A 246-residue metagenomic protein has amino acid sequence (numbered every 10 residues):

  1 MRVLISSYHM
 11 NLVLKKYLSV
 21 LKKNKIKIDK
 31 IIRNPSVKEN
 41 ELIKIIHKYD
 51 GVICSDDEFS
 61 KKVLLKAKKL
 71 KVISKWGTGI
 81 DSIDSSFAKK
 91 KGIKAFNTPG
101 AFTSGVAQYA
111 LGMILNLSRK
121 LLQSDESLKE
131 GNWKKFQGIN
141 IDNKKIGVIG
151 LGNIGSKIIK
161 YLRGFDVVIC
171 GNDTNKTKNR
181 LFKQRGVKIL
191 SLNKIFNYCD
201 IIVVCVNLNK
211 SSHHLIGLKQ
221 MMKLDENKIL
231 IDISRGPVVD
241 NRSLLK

Functional and structural regions predicted by a protein language model:
M1-Y49: N-terminal glycine-/charge-rich "phosphate-binding" loop or analogous flexible N-terminal tail
R2, K27, K145, V167-V168: Residues at the starts of beta-strands that form the adenosine-phosphate
S7, D56, G77, V204-V206 (+1 more regions): Glycine-rich, N-terminal phosphate-binding loop of Rossmann-like dinucleotide-binding domains
I31, D50-D125, I139, L230: Phosphate/diphosphate ligand-binding glycine-rich loop within oxidoreductases
H47, K61-L64, K176-K246: Rossmann-like adenosine-cofactor binding region
L70, D142-K145, L218, N227: Phosphate-coordination loops involved in phosphoryl transfer and adenosine-cofactor binding
S124-K157: Glycine-rich NAD(P)-binding loop of Rossmann-like domains
G164-F182: NAD(P)-binding Rossmann-fold cofactor-contacting core
